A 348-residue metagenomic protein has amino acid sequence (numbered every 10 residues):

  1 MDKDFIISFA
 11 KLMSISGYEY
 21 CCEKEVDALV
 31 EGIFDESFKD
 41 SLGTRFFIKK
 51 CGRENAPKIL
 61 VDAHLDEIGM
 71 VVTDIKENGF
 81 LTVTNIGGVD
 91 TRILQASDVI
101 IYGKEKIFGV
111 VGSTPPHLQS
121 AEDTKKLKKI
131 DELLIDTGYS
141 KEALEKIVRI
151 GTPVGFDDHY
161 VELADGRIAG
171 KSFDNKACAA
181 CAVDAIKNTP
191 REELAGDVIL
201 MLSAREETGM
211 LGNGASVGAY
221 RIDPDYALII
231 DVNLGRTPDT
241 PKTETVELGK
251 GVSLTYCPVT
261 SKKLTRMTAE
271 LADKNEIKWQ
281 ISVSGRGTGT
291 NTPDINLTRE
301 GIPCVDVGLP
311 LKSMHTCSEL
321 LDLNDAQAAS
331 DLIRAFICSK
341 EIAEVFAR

Functional and structural regions predicted by a protein language model:
M1-R348: N-terminal hydrophobic/helix-forming segments and targeting peptides
